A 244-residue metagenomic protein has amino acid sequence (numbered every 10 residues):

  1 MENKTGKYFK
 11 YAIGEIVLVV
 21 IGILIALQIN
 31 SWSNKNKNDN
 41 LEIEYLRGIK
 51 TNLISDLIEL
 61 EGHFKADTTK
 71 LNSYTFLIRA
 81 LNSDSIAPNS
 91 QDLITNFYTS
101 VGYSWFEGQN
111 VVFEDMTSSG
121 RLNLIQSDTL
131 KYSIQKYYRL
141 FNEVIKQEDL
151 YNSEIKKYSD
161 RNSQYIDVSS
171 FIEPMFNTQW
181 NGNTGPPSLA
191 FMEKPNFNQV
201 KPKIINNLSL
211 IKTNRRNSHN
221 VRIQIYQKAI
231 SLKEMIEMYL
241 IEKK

Functional and structural regions predicted by a protein language model:
M1-G6, K10, S31-K244: Long, hydrophobic alpha-helical segments that serve as membrane-spanning/inserting helices
I13-Q28: Hydrophobic membrane-insertion alpha-helices, especially the h-region of bacterial N-terminal signal peptides
